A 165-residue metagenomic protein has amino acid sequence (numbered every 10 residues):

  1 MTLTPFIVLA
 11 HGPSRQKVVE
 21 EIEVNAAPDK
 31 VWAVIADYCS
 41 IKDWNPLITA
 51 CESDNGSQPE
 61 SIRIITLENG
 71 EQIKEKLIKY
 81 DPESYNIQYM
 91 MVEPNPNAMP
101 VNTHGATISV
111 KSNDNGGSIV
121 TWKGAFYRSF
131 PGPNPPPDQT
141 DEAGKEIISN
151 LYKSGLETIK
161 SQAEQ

Functional and structural regions predicted by a protein language model:
M1-P5: Bacterial N-terminal signal peptides
F6-G56: Hydrophobic ligand-binding cavity/cleft-lining segments
A27, V34-D37, I73, G144 (+2 more regions): Stable alpha-helical elements in mature extracytoplasmic
K30-V34, I41, R63, L77 (+3 more regions): Hydrophobic pocket/interface hotspot
I35-N45, L67, D81-S84, Y152-A163: Sec/Tat-exported extracytoplasmic proteins
G56-I64, P82-Y89: Short, hydrophobic/aromatic-rich segments at coil-to-beta transitions
E71-I119, A125: Hydrophobic-ligand binding "helix-grip"
I119, F126-Q165: A conserved amphipathic terminal alpha-helix motif
